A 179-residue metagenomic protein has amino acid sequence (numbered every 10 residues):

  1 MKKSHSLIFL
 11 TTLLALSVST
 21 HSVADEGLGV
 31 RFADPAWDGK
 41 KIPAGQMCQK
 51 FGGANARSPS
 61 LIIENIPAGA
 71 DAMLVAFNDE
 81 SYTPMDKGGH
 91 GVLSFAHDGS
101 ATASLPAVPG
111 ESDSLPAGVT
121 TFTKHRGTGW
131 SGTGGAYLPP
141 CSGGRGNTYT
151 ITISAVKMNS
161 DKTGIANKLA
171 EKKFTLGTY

Functional and structural regions predicted by a protein language model:
M1-F9: Bacterial N-terminal signal peptides that target proteins for export
K3, V23-A24: Intrinsically disordered, low-complexity regulatory regions of eukaryotic regulatory proteins
F9-S17: Bacterial N-terminal signal peptides
A24-Y179: N-terminus-centered regions that define maturation/targeting leaders and the start of the first functional domain
